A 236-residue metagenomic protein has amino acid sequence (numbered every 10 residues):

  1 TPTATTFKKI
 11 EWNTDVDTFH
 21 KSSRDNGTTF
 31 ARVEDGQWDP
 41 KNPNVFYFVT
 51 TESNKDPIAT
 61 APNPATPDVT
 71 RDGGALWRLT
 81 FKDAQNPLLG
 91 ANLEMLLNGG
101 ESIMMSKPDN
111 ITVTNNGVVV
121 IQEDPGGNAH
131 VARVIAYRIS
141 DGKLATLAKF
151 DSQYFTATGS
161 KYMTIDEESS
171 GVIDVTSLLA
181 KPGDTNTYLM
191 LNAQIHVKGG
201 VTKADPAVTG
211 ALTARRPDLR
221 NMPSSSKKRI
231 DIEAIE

Functional and structural regions predicted by a protein language model:
T1-E236: Sequence/structural signature of beta-propeller domains
